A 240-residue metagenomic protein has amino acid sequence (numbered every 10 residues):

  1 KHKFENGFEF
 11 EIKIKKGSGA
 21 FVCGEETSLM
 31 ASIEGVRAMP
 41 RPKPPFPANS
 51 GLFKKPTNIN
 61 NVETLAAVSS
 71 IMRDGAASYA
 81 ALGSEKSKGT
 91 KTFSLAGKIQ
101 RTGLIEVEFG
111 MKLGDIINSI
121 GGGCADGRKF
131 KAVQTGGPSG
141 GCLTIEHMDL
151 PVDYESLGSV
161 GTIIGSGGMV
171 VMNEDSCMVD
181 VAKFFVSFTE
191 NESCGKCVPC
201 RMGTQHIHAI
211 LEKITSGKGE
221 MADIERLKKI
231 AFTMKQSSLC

Functional and structural regions predicted by a protein language model:
K1, F10-I12, C124-S159: Terminal amphipathic helices with adjacent charged low-complexity linkers/tails
K1-F109, G121: Hydrophobic alpha-helical positions that pack around
K1-N6, I145-L239: Ferredoxin-type iron-sulfur electron-transfer modules in oxidoreductases and energy-metabolism complexes
F8, G89, R101, K129 (+2 more regions): A generic structural signal for well-ordered coil/turn residues at beta-strand boundaries that shape enzyme active-site
V36-P40, N49, K55, I59-Y79 (+7 more regions): Change "in soluble alpha/beta enzymes" to "in soluble alpha/beta proteins
F109-A125: Short amphipathic, charge-patterned alpha-helical segments
L113-I116, K129, S193, I207: Extended, hydrophobic alpha-helical segments in both membrane/secreted and soluble proteins
